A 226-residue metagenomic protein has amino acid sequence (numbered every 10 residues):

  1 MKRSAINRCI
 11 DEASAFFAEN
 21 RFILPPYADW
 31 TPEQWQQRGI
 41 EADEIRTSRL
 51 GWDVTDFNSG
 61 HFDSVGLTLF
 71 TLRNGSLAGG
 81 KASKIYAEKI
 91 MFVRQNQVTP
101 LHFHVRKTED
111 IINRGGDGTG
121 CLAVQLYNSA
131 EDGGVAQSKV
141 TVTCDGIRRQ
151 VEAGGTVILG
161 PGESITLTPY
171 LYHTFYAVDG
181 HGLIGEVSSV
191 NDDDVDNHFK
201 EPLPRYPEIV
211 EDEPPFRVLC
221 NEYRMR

Functional and structural regions predicted by a protein language model:
M1-Y86, P215-E222: A short, N-terminal "cap"/entry segment at the start of jelly-roll beta-barrel domains of the cupin/DSBH fold
K2-R3, A130-E152, Y176-R226: Double-stranded beta-helix
L69-S76, V93-K107: Short acidic (Asp/Glu) patches
G79-S83, K89, P100-H104, D110-I112 (+1 more regions): Short histidine-centered beta-strand/loop micro-motifs that create catalytic or ligand/metal-coordination sites
K89-M91, T108-N113, T156-V157, I165: His/acidic/aromatic-lined binding-pocket segments of jelly-roll/cupin-type domains and related regulatory beta-sandwich
R94, G154-G180, G185-S189: Conserved metal-binding segment of the jelly-roll/cupin
R94-Q95, R106-E109, N113-G134, S138: Glycine- and acidic-residue-biased ligand/ion/polar-headgroup-sensing regions
